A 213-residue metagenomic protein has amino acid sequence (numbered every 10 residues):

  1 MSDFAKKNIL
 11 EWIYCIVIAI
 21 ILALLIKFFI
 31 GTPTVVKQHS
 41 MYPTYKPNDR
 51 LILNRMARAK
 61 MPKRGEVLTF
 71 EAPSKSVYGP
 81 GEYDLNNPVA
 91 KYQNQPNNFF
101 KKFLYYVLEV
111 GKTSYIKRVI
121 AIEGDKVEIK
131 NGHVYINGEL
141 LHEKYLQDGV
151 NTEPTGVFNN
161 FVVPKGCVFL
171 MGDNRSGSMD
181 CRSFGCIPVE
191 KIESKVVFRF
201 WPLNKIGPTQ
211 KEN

Functional and structural regions predicted by a protein language model:
M1-N213: Extended hydrophobic leader/signal-anchor segments used for secretion and membrane insertion
